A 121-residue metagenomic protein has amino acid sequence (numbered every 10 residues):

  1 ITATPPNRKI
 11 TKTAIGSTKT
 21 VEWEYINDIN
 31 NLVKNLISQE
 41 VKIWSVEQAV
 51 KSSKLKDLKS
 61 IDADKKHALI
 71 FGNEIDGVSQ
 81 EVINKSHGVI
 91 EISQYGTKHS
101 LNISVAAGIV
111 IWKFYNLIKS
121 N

Functional and structural regions predicted by a protein language model:
I1-A49: RNA substrate-binding interface of SAM-dependent RNA methyltransferases
T2, T18, E74, S79 (+1 more regions): Gly/Ser/Thr-rich beta-alpha loop segments that engage phosphate groups in nucleotides
R8-A14, K56-S60, I103: Short secondary-structure transition/capping segments
A14-T20, I61-K65, I109: Short, hinge-like loop/turn segments at secondary-structure boundaries
I43, I70, A106: A residue-level signal for conserved active-site and pocket-lining positions in enzyme catalytic cores
A49-Y95: Active-site/ligand-binding-proximal alpha/beta "capping" segment
V82-N121: Structured adenosyl-cofactor binding patch, chiefly the S-adenosyl-L-methionine
